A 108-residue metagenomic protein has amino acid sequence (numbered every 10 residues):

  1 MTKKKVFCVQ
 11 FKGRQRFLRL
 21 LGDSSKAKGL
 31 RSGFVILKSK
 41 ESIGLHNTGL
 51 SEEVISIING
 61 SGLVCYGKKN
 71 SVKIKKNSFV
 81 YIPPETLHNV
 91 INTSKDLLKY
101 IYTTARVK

Functional and structural regions predicted by a protein language model:
M1-R31, G44: A short, N-terminal "cap"/entry segment at the start of jelly-roll beta-barrel domains of the cupin/DSBH fold
S25-K26, L50, K69, K95-D96: Short strand-connecting beta-turns/loops that link adjacent beta-strands
K26-K28, K38-S42, S61, R106-K108: Short, charged/polar surface micro-motifs in flexible loops or helix N-caps
L30-S32, S42, E52, L97-K99: Intrinsic-disorder/low-complexity, polar/charged segments enriched in Ser/Thr/Lys/Arg/Asp/Glu/Gln
S32-I36, V54, S71, F79-Y81: Conserved hydrophobic/aromatic beta-strand scaffold that supports enzyme active sites
S42, T48-K76: A short beta-strand-loop-beta hairpin characteristic of the jelly-roll/cupin
K75-K76, P84-K108: Ligand-binding loop in jelly-roll beta-barrel domains
